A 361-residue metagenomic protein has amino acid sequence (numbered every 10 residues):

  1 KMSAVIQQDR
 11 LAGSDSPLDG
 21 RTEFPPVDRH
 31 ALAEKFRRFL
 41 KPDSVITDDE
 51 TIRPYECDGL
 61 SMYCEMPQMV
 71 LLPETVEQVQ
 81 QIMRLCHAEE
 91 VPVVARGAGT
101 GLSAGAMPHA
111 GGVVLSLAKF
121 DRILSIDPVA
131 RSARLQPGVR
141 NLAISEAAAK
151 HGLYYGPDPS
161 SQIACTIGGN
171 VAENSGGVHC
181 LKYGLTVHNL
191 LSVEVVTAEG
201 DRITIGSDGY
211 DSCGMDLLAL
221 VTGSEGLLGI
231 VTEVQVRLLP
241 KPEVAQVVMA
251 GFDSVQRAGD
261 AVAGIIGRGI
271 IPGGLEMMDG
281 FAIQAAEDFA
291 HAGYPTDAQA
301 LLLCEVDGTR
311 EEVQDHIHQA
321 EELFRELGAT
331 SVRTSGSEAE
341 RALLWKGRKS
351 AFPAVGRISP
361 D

Functional and structural regions predicted by a protein language model:
K1-D361: Noncatalytic alpha-helical scaffold of FAD-dependent oxidoreductases
